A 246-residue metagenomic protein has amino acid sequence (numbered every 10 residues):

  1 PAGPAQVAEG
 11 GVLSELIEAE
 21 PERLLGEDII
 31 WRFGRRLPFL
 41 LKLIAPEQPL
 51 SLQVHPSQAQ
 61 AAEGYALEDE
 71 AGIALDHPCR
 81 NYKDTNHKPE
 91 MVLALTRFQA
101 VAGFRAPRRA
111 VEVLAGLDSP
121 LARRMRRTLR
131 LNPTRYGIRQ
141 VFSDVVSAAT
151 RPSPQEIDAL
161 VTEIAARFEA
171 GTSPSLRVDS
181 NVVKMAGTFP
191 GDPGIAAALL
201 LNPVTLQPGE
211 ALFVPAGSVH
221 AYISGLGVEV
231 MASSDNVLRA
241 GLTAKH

Functional and structural regions predicted by a protein language model:
P1-G171, H246: Transition-metal
L40-K42, V92, P203, A211 (+1 more regions): Short, surface-exposed charged micro-motifs
L52, T205-I223: Conserved metal-binding segment of the jelly-roll/cupin
S57, S218, L226: A generic "binding-loop/recognition-motif" signal
E63, I223-G225: Short, function-defining helix-loop hinge/capping sites that tune catalysis or transport
A165-A186: Long, charged amphipathic helices and adjacent flexible linkers at domain junctions
S180-P208: Conserved AWS/pre-SET-to-SET junction and N-terminal core of the SET lysine methyltransferase domain, specifically
G225-H246: C-terminal, non-catalytic macromolecule-binding modules
